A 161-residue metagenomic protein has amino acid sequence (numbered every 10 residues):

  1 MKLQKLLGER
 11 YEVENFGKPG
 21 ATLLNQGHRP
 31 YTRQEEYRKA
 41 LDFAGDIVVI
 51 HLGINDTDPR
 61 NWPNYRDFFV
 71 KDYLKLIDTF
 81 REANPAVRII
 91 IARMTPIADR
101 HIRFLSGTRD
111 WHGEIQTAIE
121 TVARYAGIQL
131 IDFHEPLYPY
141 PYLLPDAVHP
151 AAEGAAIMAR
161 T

Functional and structural regions predicted by a protein language model:
M1-L74, G113: Conserved SGNH/GDSL esterase-like catalytic core that processes O-acyl groups on lipids and polysaccharides
K5, D78, E82, R160: Short, well-ordered alpha-helices that flank and scaffold nucleotide-derived cofactor binding pockets
L7, A83-P85, Y125-A126: Helix C-cap/helix->beta junction micro-motif
E12-G17, D46-L52, R88-R93, Q129-D132 (+1 more regions): Structural recognition of the beta-strand scaffold that forms the well-ordered cores of secreted hydrolase catalytic
H51-T57, D78-G113: Active-site segments of SGNH/GDSL-like serine hydrolases that catalyze O-acetyl group transfer/hydrolysis on lipids
F68-K71, K75-E82, E114-T121: Alpha-helical scaffolding segments of alpha/beta enzyme cores, especially the outer helices of TIM-barrel or partial
M94-T161: Catalytic His-Asp segment of secreted/periplasmic serine-dependent ester chemistry enzymes
